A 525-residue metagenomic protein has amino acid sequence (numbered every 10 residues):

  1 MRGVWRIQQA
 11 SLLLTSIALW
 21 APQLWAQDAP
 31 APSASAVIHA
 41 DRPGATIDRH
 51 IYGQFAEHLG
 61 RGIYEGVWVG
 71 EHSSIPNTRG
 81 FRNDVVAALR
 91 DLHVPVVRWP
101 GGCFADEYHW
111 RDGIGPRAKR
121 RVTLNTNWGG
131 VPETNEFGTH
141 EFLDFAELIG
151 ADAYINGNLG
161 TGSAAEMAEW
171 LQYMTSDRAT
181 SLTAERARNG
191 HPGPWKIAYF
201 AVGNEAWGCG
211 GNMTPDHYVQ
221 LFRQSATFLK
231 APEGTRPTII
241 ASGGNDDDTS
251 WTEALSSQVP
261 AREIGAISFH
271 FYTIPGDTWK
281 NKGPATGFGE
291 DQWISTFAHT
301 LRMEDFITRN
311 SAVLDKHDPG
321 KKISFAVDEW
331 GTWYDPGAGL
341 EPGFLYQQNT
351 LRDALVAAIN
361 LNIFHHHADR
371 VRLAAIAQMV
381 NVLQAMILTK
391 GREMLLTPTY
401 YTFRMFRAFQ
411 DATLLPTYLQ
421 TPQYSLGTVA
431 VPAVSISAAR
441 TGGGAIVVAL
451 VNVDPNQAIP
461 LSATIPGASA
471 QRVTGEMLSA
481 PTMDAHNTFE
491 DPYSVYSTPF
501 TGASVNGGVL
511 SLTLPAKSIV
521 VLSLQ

Functional and structural regions predicted by a protein language model:
M1-R6: N-terminal secretory signal peptides that target proteins for export/translocation
Q8-Q23: Bacterial N-terminal signal peptides
A26-A266, T300-P336, L340-Q525: Non-catalytic accessory regions flanking glycosidase/transglycosidase catalytic cores in CAZymes
I264-G276: Aromatic-lined glycan-binding groove of carbohydrate-active enzymes
T273-I294, L340: Active-site His/acidic residue clusters
